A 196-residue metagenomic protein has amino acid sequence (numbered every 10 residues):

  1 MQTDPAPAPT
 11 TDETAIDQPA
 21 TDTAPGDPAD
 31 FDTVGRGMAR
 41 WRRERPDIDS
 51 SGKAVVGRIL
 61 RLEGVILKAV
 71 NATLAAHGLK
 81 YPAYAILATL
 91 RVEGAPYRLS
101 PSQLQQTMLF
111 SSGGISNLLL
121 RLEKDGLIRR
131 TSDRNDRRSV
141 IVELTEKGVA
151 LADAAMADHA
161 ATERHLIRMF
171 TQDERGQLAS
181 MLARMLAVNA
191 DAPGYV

Functional and structural regions predicted by a protein language model:
M1-H77: N-terminal leader segment of winged-helix/HTH proteins
S50, L60, G64-S111, P193-V196: N-terminal helix-turn-helix DNA-binding core of bacterial DNA-binding proteins
K53-V56, L60, G64, L109 (+3 more regions): Short amphipathic alpha-helical segments with heptad-repeat character
A54, V65, A85, H165 (+1 more regions): Active-site phosphate/pyrophosphate-handling residues
L120-S180: Charged, amphipathic alpha-helical coiled-coil/dimerization segments
G176-V196: Exposed, interaction-prone assembly regions rather than primary DNA-binding/catalytic cores
